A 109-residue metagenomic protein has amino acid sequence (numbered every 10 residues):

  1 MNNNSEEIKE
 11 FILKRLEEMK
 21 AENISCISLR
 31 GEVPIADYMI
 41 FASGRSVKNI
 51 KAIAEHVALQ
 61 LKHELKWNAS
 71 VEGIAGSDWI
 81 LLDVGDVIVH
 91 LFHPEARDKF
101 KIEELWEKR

Functional and structural regions predicted by a protein language model:
M1-R109: Positively charged, small/polar-rich N-terminal and surface patches that mediate targeting and assembly and bind
